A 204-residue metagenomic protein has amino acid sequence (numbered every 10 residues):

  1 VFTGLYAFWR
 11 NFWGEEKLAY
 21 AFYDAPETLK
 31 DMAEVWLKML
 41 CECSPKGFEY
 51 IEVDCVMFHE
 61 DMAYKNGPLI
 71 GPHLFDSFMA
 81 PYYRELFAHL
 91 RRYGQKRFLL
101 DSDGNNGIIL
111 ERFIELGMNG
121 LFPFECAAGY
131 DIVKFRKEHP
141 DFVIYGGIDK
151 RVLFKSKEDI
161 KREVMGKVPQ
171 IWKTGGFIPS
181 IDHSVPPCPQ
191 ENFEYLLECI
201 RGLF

Functional and structural regions predicted by a protein language model:
V1-F204: Active-site loop segments of alpha/beta catalytic cores
